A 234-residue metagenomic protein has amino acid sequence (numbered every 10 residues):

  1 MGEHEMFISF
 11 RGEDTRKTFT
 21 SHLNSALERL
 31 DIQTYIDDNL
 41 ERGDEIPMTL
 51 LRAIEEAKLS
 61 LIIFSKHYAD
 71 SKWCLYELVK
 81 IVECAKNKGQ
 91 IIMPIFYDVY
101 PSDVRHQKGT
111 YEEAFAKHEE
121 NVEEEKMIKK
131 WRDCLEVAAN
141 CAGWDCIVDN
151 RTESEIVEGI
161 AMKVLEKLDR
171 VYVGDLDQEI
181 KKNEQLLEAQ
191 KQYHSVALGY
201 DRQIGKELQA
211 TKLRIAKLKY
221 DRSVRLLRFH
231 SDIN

Functional and structural regions predicted by a protein language model:
M1-N234: Intracellular innate-immunity NLR/STAND receptor architecture
